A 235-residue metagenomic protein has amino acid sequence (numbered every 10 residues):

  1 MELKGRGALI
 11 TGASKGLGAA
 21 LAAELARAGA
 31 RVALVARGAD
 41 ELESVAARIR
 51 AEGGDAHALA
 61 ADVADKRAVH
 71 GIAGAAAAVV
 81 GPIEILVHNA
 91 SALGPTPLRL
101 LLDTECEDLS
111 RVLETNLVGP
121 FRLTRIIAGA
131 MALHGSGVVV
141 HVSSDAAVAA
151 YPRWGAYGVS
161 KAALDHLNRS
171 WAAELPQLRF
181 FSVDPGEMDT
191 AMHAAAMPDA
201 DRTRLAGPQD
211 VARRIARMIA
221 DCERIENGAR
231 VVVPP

Functional and structural regions predicted by a protein language model:
G7, G12-G16: Conserved glycine-rich cofactor-binding loop
A28-V45: Conserved glycine-rich Rossmann-like NAD(P)H-binding loop of the short-chain dehydrogenase/reductase
D40, A60-I72, C106: The beta1-alpha1 cofactor-binding region of Rossmann-like NAD(H)/NADP(H)-dependent oxidoreductases
P97-L101, E105-S110: Substrate-binding pocket helix/loop in short-chain dehydrogenase/reductase
T124, S160: Active-site helix of classical SDR
S144: Residue(s) in the substrate-gating loop at a strand-loop-helix junction that position the organic substrate next
Q177-L178, S182-P185, T190, D199-P235: C-terminal helical subdomain
